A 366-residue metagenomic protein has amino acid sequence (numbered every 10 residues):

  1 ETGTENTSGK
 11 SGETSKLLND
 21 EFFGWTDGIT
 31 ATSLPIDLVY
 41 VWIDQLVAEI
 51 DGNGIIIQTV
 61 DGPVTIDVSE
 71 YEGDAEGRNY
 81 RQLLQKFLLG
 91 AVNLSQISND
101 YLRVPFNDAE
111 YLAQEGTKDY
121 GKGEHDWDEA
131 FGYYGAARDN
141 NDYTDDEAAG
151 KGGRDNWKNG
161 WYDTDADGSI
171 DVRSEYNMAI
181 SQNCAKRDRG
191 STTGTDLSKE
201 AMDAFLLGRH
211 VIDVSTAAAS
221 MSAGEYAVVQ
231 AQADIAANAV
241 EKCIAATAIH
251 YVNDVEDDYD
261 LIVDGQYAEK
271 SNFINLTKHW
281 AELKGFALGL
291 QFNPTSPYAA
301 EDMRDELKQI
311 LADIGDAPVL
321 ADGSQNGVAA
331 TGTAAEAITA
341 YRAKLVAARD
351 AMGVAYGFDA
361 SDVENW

Functional and structural regions predicted by a protein language model:
E1-W366: Mature extracytoplasmic or organellar-lumen-exposed domains after removal of signal/transit peptides
